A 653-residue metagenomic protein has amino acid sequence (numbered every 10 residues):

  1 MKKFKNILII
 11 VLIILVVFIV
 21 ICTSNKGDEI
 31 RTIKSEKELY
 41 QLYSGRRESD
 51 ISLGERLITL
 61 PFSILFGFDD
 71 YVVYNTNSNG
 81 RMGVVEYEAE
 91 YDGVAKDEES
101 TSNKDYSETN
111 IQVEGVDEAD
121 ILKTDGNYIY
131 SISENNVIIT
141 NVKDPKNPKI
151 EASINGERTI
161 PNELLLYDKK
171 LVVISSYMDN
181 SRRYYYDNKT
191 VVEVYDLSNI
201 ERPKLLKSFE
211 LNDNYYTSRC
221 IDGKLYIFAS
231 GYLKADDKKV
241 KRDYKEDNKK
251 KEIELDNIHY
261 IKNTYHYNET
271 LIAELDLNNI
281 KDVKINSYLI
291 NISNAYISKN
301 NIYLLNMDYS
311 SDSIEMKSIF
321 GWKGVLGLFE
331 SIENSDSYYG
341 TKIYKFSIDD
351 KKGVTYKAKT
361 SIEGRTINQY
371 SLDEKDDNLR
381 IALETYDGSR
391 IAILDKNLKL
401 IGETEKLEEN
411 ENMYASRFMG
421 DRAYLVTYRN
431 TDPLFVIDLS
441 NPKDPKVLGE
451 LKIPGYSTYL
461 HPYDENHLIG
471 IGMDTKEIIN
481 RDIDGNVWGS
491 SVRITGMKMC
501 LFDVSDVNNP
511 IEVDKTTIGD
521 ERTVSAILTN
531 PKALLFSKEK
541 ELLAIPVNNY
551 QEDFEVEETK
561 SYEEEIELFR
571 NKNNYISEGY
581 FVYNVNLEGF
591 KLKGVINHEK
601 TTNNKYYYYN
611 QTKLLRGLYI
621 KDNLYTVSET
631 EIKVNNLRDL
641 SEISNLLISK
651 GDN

Functional and structural regions predicted by a protein language model:
M1-L12: N-terminal Sec-pathway targeting helices
L15-N653: Beta-sheet-rich non-transmembrane sensory/scaffold domains
